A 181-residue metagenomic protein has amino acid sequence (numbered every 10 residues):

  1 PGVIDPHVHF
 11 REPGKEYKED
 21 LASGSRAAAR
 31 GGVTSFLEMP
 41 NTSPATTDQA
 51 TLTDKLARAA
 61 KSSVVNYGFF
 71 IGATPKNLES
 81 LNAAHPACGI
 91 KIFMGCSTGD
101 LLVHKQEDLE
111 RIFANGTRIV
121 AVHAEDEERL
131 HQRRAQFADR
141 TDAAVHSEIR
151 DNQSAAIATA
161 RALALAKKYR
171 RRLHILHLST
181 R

Functional and structural regions predicted by a protein language model:
P1-S62: Metal-associated gating/positioning segment near the N- to mid-region
G2-V8, F36-E38, Y67-I71, C88-I92 (+2 more regions): Hydrophobic faces of well-ordered beta-strands that scaffold small-molecule active sites in alpha/beta enzyme cores
P6-E19, P40-T42, V65-N77, L101 (+1 more regions): Active-site mouth loops of central-metabolism enzymes
Y17-S25, T74-A84, R161: Short, acidic/polar
G32-L37, S62-N66, L163-L173: Short, surface-exposed connector motifs at secondary-structure boundaries
T47, A73, L178-S179: Short beta->alpha linker loops
Q49-V65, E110-V122: Alpha-helix-loop-beta-strand connector modules within alpha/beta enzyme cores
E79-R181: Histidine/acidic residue-rich metal-binding segments in metalloenzymes
